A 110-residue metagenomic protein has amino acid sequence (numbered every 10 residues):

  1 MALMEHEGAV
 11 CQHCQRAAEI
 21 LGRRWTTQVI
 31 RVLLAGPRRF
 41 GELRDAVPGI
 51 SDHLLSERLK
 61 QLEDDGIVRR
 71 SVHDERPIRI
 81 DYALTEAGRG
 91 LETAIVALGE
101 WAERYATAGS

Functional and structural regions predicted by a protein language model:
M1-M4, A9: Long, low-complexity, charged/polar intrinsically disordered regions in eukaryotic proteins
A2, H13, R31, A83-S110: Amphipathic alpha-helical dimerization/coiled-coil segments that flank or bridge DNA-binding/regulatory modules
G8-L54, D74-A83: N-terminal helix-turn-helix DNA-binding core of bacterial DNA-binding proteins
P37, V47, L59, G88 (+1 more regions): Short amphipathic alpha-helical/adjacent loop interface patches that line ligand and macromolecule-binding sites
E42, S71, G109-S110: Short, hydrophobic secondary-structure boundary micro-motifs
L55, L59-L62: Basic amphipathic alpha-helical segments that dock to polyanions
